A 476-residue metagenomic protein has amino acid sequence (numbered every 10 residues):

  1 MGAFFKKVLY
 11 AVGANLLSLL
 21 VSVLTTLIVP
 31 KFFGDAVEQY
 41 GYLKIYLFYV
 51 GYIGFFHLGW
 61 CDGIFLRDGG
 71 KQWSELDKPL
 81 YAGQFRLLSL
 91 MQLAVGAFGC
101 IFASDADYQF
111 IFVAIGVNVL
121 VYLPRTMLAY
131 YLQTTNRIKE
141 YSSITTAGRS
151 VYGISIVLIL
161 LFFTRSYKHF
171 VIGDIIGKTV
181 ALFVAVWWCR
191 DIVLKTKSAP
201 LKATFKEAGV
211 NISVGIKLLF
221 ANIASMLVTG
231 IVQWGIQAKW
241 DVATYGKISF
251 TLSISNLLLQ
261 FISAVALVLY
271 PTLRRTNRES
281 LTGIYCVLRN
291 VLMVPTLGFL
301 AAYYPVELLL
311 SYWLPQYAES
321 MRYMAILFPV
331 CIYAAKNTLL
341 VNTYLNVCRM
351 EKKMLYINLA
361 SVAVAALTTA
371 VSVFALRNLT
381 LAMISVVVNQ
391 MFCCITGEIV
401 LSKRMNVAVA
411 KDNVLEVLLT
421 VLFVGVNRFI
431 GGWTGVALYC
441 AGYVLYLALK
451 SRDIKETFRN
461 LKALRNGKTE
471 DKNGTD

Functional and structural regions predicted by a protein language model:
G2-G59, G96, V157, I216-Q237 (+3 more regions): Signature of the first transmembrane helix
K6-S18, I45-A106, F110, E279-F299 (+1 more regions): Membrane-water interface segments that mark the loop-to-transmembrane alpha-helix transition
K7-S22, A147-G148, F170-V193, K202-P271: Transmembrane helical elements of multi-pass membrane transporters/channels
G54-W73, T251, S255-E279, Y285-L288 (+1 more regions): Helix-loop junctions and terminal segments of transmembrane helices in multi-pass membrane transport/translocation
R67-G69, W73, V121-T145, P329-L359 (+1 more regions): Membrane-interface junctions at transmembrane-helix termini in multi-pass inner-membrane proteins
F85-F220: Hydrophobic transmembrane helix module of multi-pass membrane transport proteins
S143-V193, L359-T368, N378-V400, A437-L449: Hydrophobic alpha-helical transmembrane segments
A410, G425-D476: Membrane-proximal transmembrane or re-entrant/amphipathic helices at the cytosolic face
